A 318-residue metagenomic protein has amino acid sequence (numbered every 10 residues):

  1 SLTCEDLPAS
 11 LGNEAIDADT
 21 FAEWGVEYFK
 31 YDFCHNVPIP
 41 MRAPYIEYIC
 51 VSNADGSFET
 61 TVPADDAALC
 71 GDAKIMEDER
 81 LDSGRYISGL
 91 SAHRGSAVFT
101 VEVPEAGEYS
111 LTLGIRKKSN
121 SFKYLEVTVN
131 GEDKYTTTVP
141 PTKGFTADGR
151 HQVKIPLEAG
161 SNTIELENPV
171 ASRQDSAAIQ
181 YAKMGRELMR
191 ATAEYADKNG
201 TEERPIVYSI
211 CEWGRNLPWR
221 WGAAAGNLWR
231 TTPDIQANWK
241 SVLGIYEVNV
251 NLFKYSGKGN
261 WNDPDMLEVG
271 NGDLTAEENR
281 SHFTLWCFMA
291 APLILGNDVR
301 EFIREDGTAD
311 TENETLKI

Functional and structural regions predicted by a protein language model:
S1-N36: Active-site-adjacent "subsite" loops/lids of carbohydrate-active enzymes
L2, Y28, F33-P38, K118 (+3 more regions): Solvent-exposed loop/turn segments at secondary-structure junctions within structured extracellular/periplasmic domains
T3-A9, I39-A43, K123-Y124, S176-A177 (+2 more regions): Short, solvent-exposed loop/turn and secondary-structure capping segments
N13, S91, S176-Q180: Soluble or luminal CAZymes and related metallo-dependent hydrolases
W24-R42, S172-E194: Internal, well-ordered domain-core segments that constitute the primary functional module of diverse proteins
A43-R173: Extracytoplasmic
G84-I87, D263, I294-I318: Glycan-recognition and catalytic regions of carbohydrate-active enzymes
D175-I179, R186-D298: Glycan-recognition surfaces
